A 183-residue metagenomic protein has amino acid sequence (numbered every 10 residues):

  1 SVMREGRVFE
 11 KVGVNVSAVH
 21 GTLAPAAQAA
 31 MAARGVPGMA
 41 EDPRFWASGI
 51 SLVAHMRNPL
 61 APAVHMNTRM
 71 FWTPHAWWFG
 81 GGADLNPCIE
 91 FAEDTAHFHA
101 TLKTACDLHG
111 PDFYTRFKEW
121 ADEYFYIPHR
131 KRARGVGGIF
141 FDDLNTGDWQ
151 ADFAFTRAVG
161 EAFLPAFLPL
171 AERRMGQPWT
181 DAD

Functional and structural regions predicted by a protein language model:
S1-V36, L144, D148-D183: Gly/Pro-rich turn-and-neighbor structural signature
V2-G81: Internal mixed beta-strand/loop scaffold within catalytic domains of large alpha/beta enzymes
A40, P59, F71-A76, D107-F117 (+1 more regions): Secondary-structure boundary elements
R44-G49, W77-N86, K131-A151: Glycine-rich, often proline-containing surface loops adjacent to acidic residues and nearby aromatics that form
M56, M70-W72, P87-I89, D143-N145: Beta-strand elements of well-folded, non-transmembrane domains
P74-F117: Compact, glycine/acidic-enriched structural inserts
F91-D94, A121, F141-N145: Domain-core detector
K118, D122-F140, L168, E172-D183: An amphipathic alpha-helical core segment
